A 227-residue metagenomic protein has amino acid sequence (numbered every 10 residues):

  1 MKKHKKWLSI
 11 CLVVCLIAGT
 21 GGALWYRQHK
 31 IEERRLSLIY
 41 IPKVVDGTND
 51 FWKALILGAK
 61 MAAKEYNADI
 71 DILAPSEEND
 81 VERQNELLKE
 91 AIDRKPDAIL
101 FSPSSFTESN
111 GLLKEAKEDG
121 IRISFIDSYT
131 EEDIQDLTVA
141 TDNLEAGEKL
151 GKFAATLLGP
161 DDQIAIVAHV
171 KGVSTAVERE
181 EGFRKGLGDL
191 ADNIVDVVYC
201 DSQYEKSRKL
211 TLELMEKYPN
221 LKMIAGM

Functional and structural regions predicted by a protein language model:
W25-L55, E65, I72, D136-L137 (+1 more regions): Short beta-strand segments enriched in small/hydrophobic residues
V44, A59, L150-L190, I194-V197: An alpha-beta-alpha
A63-D80, Q163-A168, L187-Y204: Short beta-strand elements in bilobed, periplasmic/extracellular small-molecule ligand-binding domains
D71-D93, C200-K217: Structural motif
I92-P103, R122-I126, A165-I166, V195-D196 (+1 more regions): Periplasmic-binding protein-like
A98-K117, F183, D201-M227: Hydrophobic alpha-helical
F106-E145: Flexible loop/hinge segments that line or gate small-molecule binding clefts
V139-I164, Y204-R208: Hydrophobic alpha-helical segments within soluble ligand-binding/sensing domains
